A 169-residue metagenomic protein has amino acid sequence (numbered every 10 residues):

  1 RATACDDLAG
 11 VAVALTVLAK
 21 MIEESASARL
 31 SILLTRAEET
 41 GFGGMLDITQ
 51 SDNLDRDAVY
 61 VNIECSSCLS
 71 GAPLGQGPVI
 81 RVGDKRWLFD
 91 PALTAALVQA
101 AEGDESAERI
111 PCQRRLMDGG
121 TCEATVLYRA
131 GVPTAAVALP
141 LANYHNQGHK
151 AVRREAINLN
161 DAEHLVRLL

Functional and structural regions predicted by a protein language model:
R1-G83, G120, A124: Acidic/histidine-rich catalytic neighborhood of metal-dependent amide-processing enzymes
V79-L168: Active-site-adjacent substrate-binding region of metalloamidase/peptidase-like peptide-processing proteins
